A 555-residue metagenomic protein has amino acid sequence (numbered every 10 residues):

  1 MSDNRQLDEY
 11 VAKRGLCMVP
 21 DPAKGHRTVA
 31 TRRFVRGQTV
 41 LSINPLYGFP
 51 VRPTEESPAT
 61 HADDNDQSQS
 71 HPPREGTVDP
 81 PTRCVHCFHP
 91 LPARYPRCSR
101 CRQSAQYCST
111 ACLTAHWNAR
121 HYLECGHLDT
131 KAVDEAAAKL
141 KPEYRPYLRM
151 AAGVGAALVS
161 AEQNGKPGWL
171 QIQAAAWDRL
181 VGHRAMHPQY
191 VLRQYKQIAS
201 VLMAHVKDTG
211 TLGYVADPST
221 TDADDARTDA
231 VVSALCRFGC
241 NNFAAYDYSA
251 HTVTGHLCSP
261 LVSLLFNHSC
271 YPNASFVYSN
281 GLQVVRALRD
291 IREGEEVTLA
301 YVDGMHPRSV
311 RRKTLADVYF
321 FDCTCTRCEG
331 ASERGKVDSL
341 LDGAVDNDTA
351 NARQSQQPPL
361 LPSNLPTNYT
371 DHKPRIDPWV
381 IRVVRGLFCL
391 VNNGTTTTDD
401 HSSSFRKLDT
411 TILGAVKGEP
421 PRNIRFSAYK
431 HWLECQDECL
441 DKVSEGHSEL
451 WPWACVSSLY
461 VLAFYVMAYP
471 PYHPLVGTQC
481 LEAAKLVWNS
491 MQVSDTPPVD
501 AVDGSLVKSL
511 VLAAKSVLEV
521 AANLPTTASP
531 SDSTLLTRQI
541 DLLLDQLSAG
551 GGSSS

Functional and structural regions predicted by a protein language model:
S2-H61, P72-R74, H89, G239 (+2 more regions): Conserved AWS/pre-SET-to-SET junction and N-terminal core of the SET lysine methyltransferase domain, specifically
H26-T28, R33, G153-G343, L512-V520 (+1 more regions): Long, positively charged leader/targeting segments at protein N-termini
P50-A105, T110-A156, H268-H431: C-terminal SET catalytic tail plus cysteine-rich post-SET Zn-binding segment of SAM-dependent SET-domain
V391, D437-S448, Y469, A484 (+1 more regions): Short coil/turn linking the two alpha-helices of tandem helical-hairpin repeats
E419-F426, S444, A463-G477, A522-S531: Short coil/turn linkers that connect adjacent helices within long alpha-helical scaffolds, especially alpha-solenoid
I424-W432, A454, Y469, V476 (+3 more regions): Residues that mark the junctions of alpha-helical repeat units in TPR/alpha-solenoid scaffolds
Y429-Q436, C480, V487: TPR repeat positional signature
K515-S555: Eukaryote-biased recognition of C-terminal alpha-helical segments
